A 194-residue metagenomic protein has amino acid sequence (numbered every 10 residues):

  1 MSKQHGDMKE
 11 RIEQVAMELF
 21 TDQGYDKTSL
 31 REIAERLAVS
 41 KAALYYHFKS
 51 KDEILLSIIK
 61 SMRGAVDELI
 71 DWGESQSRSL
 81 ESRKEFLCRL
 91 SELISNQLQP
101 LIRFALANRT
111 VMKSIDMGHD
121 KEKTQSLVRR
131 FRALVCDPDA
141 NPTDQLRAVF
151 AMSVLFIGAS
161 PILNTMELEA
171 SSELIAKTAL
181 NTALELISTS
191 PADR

Functional and structural regions predicted by a protein language model:
M1-D7, T165, A192-R194: N-terminal intrinsically disordered/low-complexity leader segments
R11, V15, L19-S57: Helix-turn-helix
S57, I70-R103: Hydrophobic alpha-helical connector segments
K60-D67: Short, basic, alpha-helical segments at the C-terminal edge of helix-turn-helix-like DNA-binding modules
D67, K113-V149: Amphipathic alpha-helical packing segments from all-alpha helical-bundle domains
A105-V111: Short linear capping/connector segments at secondary-structure termini
N141-T165, S171-E185: Hydrophobic alpha-helical segments that form the core of small-molecule binding pockets and/or dimer interfaces
